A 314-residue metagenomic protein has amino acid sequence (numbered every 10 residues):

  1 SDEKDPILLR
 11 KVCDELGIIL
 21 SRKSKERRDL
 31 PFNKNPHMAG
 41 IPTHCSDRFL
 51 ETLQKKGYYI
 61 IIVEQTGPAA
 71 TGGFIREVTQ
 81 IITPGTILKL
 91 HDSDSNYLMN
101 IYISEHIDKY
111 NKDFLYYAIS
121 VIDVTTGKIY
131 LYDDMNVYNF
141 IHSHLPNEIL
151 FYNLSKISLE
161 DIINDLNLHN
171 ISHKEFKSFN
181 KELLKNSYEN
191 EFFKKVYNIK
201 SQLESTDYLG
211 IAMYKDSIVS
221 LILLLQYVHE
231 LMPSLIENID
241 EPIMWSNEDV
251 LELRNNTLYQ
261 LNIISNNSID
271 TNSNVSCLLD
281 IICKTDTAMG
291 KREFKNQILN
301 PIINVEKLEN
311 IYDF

Functional and structural regions predicted by a protein language model:
S1-L299, N304-F314: Basic, polar low-complexity surface loops/patches
